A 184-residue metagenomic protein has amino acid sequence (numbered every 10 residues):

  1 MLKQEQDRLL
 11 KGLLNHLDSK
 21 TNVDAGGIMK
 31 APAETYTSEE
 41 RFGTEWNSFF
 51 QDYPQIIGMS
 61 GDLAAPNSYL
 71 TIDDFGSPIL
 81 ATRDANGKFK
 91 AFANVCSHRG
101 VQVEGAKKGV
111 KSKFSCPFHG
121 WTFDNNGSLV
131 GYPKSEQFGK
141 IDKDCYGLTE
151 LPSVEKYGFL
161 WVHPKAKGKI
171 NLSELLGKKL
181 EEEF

Functional and structural regions predicted by a protein language model:
M1-K88, T122-F184: Rieske [2Fe-2S] iron-sulfur-binding subdomain
S68-P117: Glycine-rich active-site/cofactor-binding loop and its immediate structural neighborhood
